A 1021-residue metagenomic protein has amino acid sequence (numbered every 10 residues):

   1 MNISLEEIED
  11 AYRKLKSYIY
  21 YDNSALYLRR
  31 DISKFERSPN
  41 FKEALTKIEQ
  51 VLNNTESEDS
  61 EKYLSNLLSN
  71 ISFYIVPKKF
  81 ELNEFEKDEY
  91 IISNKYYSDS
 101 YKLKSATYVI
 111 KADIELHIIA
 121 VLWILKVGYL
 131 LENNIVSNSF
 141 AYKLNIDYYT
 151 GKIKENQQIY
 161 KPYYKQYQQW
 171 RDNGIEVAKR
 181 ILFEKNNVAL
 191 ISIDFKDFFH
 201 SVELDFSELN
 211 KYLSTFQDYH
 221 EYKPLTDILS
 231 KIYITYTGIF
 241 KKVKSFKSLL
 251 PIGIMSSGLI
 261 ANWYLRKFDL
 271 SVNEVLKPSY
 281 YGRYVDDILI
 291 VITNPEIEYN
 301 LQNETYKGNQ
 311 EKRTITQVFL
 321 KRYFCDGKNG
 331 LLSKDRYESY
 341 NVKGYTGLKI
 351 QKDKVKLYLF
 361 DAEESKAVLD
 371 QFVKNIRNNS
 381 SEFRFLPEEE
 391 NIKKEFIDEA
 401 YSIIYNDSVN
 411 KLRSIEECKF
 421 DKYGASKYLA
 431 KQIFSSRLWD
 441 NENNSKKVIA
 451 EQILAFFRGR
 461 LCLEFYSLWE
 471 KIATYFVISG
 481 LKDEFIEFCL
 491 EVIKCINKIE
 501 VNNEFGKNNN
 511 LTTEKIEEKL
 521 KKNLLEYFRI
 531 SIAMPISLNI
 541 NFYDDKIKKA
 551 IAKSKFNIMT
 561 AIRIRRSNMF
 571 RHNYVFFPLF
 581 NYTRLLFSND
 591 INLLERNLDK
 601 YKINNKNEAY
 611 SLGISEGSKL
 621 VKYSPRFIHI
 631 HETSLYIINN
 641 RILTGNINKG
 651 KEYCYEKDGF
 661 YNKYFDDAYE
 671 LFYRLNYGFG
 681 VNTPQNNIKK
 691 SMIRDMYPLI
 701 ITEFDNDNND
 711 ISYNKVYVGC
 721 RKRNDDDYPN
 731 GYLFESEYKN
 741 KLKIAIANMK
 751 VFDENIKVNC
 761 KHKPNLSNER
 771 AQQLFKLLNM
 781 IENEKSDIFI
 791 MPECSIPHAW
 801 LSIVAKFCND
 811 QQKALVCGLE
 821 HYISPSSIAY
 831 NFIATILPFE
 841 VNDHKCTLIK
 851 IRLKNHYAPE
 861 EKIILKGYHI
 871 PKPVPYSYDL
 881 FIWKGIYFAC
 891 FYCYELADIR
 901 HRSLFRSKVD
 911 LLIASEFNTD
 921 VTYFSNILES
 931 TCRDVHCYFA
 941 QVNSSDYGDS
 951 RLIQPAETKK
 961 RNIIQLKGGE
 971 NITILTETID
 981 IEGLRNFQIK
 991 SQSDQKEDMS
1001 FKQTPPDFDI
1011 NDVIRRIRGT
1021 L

Functional and structural regions predicted by a protein language model:
M1-Y222, V501-L511: Conserved two-metal-ion catalytic palm core of "right-hand" nucleic acid polymerases, unifying RNA-dependent RNA
S24-F41, L45, E703-I788, S795: N-terminal, active-site-proximal structural segment of metallo-dependent hydrolase catalytic domains
E176-V285, L289-Q302, K349, L357 (+1 more regions): Conserved polymerase palm-domain catalytic core
P295-R458: C-terminal polymerase-core module
I530-D725, Y732-L733: Charge-dense, extended regions
Y574-E632, I790, P797-E820, L896-P1005 (+1 more regions): CN hydrolase (nitrilase-like) catalytic-core segments centered on the catalytic cysteine and neighboring Lys/Glu
I711-E737, S827-S907, I927, E970: Active-site catalytic loop in hydrolytic enzyme cores
E769-R852, N918-D920, I927-E929, R933: Cys-nucleophile CN-hydrolase/nitrilase-fold catalytic domain and related Cys-dependent amidase chemistry that acts on
